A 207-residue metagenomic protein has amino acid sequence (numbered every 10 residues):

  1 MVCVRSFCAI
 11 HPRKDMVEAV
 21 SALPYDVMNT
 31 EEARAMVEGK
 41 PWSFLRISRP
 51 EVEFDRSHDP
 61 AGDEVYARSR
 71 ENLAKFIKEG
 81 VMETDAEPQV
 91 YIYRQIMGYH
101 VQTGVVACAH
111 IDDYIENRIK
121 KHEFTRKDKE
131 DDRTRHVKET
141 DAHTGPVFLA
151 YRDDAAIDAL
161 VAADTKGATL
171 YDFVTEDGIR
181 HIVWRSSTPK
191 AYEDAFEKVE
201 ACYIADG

Functional and structural regions predicted by a protein language model:
M1-D206: A cross-family signal for N-terminal binding/gating loops and helix N-caps that shape access to the active site
